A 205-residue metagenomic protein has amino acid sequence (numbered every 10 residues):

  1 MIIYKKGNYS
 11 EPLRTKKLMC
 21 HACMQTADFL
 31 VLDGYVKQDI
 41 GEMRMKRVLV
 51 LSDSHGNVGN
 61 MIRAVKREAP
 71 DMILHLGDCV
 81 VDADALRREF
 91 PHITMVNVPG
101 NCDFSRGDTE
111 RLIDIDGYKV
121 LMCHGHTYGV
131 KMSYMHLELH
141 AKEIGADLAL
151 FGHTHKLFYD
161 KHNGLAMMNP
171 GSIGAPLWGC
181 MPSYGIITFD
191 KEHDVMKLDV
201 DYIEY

Functional and structural regions predicted by a protein language model:
I2, R44-K46, N60, D116 (+2 more regions): Binuclear metal-dependent phosphoesterase catalytic core
I2-K5, K46-I115: Core catalytic region of metal-dependent phosphoesterases/phosphodiesterases, especially metallo-beta-lactamase-like
K6, K16-L18, T26: Polybasic, lysine-rich low-complexity intrinsically disordered segments
A22-M24, G34-V36: Short hydrophobic alpha-helical segments enriched in small aliphatic residues
H55-G59, V80-D84, C102-G107, Y128-S133 (+2 more regions): Active-site environment of divalent metal-dependent phosphoester hydrolases
M72, Y118-V120, L148: Structural motif
M95-H136, I144: Helix-adjacent hinge/juxtasegments
